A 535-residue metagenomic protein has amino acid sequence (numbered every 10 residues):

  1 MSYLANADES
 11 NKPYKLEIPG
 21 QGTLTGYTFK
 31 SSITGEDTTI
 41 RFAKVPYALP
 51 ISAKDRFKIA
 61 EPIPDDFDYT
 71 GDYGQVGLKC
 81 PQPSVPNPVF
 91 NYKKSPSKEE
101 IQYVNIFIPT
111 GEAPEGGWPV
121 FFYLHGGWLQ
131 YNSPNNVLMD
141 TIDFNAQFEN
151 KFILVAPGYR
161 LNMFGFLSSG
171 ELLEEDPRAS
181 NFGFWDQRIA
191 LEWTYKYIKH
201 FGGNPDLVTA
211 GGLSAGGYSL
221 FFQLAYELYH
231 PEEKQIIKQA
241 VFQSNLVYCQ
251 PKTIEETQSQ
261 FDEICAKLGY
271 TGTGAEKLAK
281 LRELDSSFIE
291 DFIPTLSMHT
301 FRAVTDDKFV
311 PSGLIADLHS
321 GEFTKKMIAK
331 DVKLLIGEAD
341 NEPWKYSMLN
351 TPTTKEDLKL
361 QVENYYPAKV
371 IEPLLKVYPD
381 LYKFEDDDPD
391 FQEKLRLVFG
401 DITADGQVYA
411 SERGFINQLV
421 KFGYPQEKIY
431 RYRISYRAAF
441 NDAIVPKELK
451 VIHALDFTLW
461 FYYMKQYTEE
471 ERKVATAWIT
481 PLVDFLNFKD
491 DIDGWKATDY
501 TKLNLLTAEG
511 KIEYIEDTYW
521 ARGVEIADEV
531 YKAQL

Functional and structural regions predicted by a protein language model:
S2-E171, P177, E471-K473, D490: Non-catalytic accessory segments of hydrolases
F90-K93, P177-N181, V247-K252, I315 (+3 more regions): Active-site rim elements
E115-G117, G170-F182, I189-G211: Gly/Ser-rich "nucleophile elbow"/oxyanion-hole loop immediately N-terminal to the catalytic nucleophile in hydrolases
G116-V120, E149-I153, N204-V208, K234-Q239 (+2 more regions): Loop/turn elements at helix/coil->beta-strand transitions in domains of secreted/extracellular proteins
K196, L207, A225, K234 (+4 more regions): Substrate-access "cap/lid" subdomains that shape and gate the entrance to catalytic or ligand-binding pockets
G217-P231: Short glycine-enriched nucleophile-adjacent loop and the immediately C-terminal alpha-helix near the catalytic center
A368-G423, Y430-R431, S435-Y436: Alpha/beta-hydrolase fold catalytic core
Y409-L535: Mobile gating loops/cap/lid regions near enzyme active sites that modulate substrate access
